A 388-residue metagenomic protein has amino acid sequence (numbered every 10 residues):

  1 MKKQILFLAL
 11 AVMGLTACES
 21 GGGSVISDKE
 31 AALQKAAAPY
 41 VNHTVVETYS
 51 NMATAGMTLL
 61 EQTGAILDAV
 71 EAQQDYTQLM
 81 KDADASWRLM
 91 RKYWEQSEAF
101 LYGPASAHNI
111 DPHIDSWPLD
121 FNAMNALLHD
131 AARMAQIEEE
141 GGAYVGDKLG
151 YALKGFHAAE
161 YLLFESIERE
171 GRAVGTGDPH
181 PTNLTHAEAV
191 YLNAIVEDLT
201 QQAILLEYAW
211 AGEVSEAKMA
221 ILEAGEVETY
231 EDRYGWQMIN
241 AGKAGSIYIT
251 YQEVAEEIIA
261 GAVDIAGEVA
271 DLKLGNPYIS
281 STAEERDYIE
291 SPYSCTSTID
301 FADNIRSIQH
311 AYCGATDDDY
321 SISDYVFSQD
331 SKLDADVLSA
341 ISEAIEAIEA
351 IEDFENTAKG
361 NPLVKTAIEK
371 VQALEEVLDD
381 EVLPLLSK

Functional and structural regions predicted by a protein language model:
M1-Q4: Positively charged n-region of N-terminal signal peptides that target proteins for export
L6-L10: Sec-dependent N-terminal signal peptides
G14-A17: C-terminal motif of bacterial Sec signal peptides marking the signal peptidase cleavage site
E19-G22: Bacterial signal peptide processing site
V25-K388: Mature extracytoplasmic or organellar-lumen-exposed domains after removal of signal/transit peptides
